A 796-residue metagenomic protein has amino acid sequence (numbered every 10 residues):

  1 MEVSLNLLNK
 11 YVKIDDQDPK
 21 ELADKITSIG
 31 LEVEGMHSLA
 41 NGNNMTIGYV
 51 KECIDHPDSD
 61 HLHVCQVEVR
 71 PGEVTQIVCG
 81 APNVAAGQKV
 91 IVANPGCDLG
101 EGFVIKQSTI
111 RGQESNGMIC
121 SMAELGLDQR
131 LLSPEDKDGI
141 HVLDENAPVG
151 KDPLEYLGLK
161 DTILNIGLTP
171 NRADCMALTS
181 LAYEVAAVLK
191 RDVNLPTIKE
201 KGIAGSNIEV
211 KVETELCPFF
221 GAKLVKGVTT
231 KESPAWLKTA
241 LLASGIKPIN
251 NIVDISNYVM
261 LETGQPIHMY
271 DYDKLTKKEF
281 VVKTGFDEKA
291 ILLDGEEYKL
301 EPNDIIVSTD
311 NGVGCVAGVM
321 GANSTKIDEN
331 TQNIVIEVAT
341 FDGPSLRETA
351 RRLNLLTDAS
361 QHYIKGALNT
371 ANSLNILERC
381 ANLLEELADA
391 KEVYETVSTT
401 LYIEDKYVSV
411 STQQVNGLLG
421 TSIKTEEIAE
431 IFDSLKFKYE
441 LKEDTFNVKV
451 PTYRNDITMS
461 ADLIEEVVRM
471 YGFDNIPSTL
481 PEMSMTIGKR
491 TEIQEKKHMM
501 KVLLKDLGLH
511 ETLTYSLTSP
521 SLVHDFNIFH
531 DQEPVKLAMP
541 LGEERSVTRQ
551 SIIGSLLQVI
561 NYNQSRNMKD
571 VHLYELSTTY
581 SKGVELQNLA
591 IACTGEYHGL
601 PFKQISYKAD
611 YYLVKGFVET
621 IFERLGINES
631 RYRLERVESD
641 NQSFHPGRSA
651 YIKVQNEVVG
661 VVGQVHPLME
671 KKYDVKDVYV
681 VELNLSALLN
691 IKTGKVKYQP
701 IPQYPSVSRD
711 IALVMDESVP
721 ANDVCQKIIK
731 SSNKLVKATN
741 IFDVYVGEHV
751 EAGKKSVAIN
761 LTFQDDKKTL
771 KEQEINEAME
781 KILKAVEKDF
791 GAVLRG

Functional and structural regions predicted by a protein language model:
M1-K199, V335, R351-R352, A367-T370 (+1 more regions): Phosphate-backbone binding interfaces of nucleic-acid-interacting proteins
E2, S434-F437, V584, H598 (+1 more regions): A carboxyl-terminal module marker
E2-L7, A81-K89, P170-V188, G245-D271 (+5 more regions): Conserved phosphate/anionic-ligand binding catalytic regions in large, soluble enzymes, centered on
V3-N9, K160-T169, P218-K226, D358-G366 (+8 more regions): Short, hydrophobic beta-strand segments
I47-Q76, N250, S256-S324: Conserved mixed alpha/beta core segments that line enzyme active sites in large multi-domain catalysts
R111-G126, D136-H141, L154, I305-Y407 (+4 more regions): Mobile "lid/hinge" segments at catalytic clefts and subdomain interfaces of large enzymes
L189-V212, A388-V415, S422: Terminal amphipathic helices with adjacent charged low-complexity linkers/tails
V408-K569, R709-A712, T762-D766, E774 (+1 more regions): Extended, well-folded interaction surfaces typified by the phenylalanyl-tRNA synthetase beta subunit core
